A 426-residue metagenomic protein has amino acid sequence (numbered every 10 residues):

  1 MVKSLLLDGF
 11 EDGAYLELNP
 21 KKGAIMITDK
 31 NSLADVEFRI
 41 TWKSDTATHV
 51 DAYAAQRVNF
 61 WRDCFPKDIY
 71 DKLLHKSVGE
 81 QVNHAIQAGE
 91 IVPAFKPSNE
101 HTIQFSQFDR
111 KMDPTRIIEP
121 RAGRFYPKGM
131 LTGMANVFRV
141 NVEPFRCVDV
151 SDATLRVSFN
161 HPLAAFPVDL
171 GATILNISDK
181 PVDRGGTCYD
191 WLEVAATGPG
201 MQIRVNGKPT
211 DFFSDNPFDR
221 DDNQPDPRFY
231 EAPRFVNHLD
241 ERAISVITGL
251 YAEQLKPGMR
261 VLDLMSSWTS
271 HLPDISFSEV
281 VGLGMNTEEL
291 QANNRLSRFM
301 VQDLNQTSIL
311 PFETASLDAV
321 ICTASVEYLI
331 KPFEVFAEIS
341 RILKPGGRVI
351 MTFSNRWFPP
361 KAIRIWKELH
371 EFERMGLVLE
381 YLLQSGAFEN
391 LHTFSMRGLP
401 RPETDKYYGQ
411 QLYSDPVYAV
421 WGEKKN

Functional and structural regions predicted by a protein language model:
M1-R220, Q224-P227, E231-R234, M265: FKBP-type peptidyl-prolyl cis-trans isomerases
R242, V246-G249, E253-L310: Class I SAM-dependent methyltransferase SAM/SAH-binding core
V246, L369-M396, Y418: Short alpha-helix
T307-V320: A short acidic, Gly/Pro-enriched loop at the edge of an enzyme's catalytic core that lines a small-molecule cofactor
D318-F333: A short SAM/SAH-binding and catalytic strip from SAM-dependent methyltransferases
F333-R348: A short glycine-rich, Lys/Arg-flanked "PGG" loop and its adjoining helix->strand segment in the class I
R348-E380: Conserved class I S-adenosyl-L-methionine
G386-A387, P400-N426: Core SAM-dependent methyltransferase catalytic element
